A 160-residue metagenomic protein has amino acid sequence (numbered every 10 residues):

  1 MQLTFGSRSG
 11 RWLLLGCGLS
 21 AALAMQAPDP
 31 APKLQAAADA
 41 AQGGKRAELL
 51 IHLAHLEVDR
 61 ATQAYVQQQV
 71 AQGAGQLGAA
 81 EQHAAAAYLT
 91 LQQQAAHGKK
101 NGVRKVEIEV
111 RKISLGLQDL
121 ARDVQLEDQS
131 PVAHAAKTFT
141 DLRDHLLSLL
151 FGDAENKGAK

Functional and structural regions predicted by a protein language model:
Q2-L15: Bacterial N-terminal signal peptides that target proteins for export
L15-G18, L53: Enrichment for repetitive, rod-forming helical segments
C17-M25: Hydrophobic h-region of N-terminal signal peptides that target proteins for export in Gram-negative bacteria
A24-K160: Long, charged/polar, soluble alpha-helical segments
